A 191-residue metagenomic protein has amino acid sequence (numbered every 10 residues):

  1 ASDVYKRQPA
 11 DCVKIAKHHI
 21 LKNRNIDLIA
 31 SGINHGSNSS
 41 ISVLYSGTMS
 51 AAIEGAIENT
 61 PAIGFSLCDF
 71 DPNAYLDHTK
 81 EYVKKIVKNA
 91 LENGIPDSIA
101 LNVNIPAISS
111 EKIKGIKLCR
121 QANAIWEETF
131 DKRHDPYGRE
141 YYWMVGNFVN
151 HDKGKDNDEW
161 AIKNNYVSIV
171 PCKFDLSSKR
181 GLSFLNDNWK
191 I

Functional and structural regions predicted by a protein language model:
A1-Y5: Short, small-residue-biased leader/transition segments that mark boundaries at the very start of proteins
I20-I26: Glycine-rich phosphate-binding loop signature in dinucleotide/nucleotide-binding domains
S37-S46: Glycine/threonine-rich flexible loop motifs
I63-A90: Short, glycine-/small-residue-rich phosphate/pyrophosphate-handling segment
K84-K112: A charged, well-structured terminal subsegment
P96, P106-I191: C-terminal accessory domains and tails appended to enzymatic cores
